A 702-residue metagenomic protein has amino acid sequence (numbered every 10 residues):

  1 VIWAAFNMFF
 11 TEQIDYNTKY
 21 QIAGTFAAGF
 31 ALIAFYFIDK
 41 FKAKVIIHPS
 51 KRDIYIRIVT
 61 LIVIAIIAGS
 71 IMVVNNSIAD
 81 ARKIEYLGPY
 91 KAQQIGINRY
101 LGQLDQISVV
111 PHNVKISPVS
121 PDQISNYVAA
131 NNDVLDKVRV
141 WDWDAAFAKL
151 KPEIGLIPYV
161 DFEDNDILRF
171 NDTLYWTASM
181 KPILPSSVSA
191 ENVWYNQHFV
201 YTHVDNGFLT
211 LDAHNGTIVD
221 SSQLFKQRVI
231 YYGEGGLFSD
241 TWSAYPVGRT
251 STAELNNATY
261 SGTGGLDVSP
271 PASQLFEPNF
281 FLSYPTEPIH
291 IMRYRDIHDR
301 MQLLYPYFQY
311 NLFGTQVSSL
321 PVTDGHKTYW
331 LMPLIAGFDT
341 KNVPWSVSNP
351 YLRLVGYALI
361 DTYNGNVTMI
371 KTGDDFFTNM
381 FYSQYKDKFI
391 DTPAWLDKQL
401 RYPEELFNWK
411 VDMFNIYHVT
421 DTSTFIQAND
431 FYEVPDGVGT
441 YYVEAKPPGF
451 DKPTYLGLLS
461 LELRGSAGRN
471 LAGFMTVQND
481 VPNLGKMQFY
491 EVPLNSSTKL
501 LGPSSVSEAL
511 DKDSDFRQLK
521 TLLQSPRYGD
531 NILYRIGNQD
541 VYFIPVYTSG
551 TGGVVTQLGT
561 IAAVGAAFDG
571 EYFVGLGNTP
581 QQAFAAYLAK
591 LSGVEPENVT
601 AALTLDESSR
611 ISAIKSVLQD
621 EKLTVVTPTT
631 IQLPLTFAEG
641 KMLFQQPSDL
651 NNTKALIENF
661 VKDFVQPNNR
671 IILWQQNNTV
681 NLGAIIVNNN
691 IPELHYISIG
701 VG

Functional and structural regions predicted by a protein language model:
V1-G702: Soluble extracytoplasmic regions of secretory-pathway and membrane proteins
